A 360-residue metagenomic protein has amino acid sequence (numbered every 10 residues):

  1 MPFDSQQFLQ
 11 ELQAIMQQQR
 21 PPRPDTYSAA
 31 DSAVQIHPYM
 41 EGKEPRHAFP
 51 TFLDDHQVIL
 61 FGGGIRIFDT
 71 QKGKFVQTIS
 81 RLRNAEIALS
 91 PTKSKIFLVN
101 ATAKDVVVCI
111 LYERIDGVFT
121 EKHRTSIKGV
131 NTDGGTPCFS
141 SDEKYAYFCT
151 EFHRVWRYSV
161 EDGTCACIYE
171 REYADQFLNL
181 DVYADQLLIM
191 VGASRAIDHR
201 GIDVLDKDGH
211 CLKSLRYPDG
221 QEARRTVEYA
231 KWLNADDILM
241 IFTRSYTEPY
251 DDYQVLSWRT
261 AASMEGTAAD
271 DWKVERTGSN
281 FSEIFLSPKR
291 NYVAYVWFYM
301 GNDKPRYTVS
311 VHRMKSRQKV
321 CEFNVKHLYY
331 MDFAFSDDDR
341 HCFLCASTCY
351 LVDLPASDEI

Functional and structural regions predicted by a protein language model:
I15-P45: A short helix->beta-strand "capping" segment at the edge of beta-propeller domains
H37-G63: Beta-strand-rich domains and repeat architectures in extracellular enzymes and scaffolds, especially beta-propellers
E44-T51, R81-P91, G129-C138, Y173-V182 (+3 more regions): Repeated scaffold domains used in trafficking and secretory/extracellular systems, primarily beta-propellers
D55-H56, S94, D142-K144, D185-Q186 (+3 more regions): Short coil/turn segments that connect the beta-strands within blades of beta-propeller domains
I59, F97, Y147, L188-M190 (+3 more regions): Structural core positions within WD40/WD-like beta-propeller blades
G64-R66, K104-I110, F152-W156, A196-D203 (+3 more regions): Structural motif
T70-G73, R114-G117, S159-G163, D206-H210 (+3 more regions): Short loop/turn segments that connect beta-strands within beta-propeller blades
Y330-I360: Blade-level signature of beta-propeller repeat domains, shared across WD40, Kelch, NHL, RCC1 and BNR/Asp-box propellers
